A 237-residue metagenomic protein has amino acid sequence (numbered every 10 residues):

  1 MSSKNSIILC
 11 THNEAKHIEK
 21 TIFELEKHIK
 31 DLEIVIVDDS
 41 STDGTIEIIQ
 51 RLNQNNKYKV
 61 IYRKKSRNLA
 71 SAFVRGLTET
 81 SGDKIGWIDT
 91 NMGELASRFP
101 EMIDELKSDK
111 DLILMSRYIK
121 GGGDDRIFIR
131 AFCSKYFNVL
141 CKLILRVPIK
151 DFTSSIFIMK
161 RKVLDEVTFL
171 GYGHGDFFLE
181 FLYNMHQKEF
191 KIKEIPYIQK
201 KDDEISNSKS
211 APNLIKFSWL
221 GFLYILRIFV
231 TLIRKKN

Functional and structural regions predicted by a protein language model:
M1-N5, C10, K16, K20 (+2 more regions): Hydrophobic helical membrane-anchoring modules
S2-S3, D31, N55, T80-D83 (+1 more regions): Active-site acidic short loop of glycosyltransferases
K16-K20, D43-L52: Acidic helix N-cap motif at the loop->helix transition within catalytic regions of sugar-transfer enzymes
F23-L32: Short, acidic, metal-binding catalytic loop of nucleotide-sugar glycosyltransferases
L32-V35, I46-E79: Conserved donor nucleotide-binding strand/loop of the catalytic core
D38-E47, M92: A conserved acidic beta->alpha catalytic loop
R63-E79, K84, S97-G175, K201-F222: Acceptor/aglycone-binding surface of glycosyltransferases and processive sugar-polymer synthases
D83-G93: Short beta-strand-to-loop acidic/aromatic patch adjacent to the donor-nucleotide binding site
